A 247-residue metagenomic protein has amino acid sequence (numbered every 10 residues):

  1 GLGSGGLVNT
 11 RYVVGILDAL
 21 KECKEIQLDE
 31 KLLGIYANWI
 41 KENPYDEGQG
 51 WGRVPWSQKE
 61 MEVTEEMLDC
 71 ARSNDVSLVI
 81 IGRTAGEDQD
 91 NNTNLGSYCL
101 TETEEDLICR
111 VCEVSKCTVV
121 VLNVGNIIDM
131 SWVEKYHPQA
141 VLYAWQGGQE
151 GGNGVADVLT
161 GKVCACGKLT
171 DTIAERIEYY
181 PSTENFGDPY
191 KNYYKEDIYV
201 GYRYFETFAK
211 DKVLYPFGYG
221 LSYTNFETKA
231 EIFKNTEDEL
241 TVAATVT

Functional and structural regions predicted by a protein language model:
G1-T247: C-terminal non-catalytic regions of proteins with extracellular/luminal or membrane-system context
